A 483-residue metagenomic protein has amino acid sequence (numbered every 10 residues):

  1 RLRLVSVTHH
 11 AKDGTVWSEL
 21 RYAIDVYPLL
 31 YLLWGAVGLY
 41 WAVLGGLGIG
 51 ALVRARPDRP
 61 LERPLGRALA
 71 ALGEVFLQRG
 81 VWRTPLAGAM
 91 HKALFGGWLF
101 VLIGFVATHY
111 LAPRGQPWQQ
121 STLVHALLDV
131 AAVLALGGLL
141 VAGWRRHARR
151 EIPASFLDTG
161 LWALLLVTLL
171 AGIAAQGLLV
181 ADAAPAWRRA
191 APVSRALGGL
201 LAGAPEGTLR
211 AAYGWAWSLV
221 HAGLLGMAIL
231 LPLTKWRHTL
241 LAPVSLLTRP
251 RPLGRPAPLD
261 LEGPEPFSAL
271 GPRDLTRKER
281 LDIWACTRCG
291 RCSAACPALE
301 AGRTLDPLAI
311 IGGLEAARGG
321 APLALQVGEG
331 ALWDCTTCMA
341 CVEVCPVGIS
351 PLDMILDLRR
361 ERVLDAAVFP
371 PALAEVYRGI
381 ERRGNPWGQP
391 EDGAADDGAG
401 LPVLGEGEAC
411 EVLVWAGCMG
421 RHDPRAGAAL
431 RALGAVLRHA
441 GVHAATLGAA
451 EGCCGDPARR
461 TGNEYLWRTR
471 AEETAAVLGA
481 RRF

Functional and structural regions predicted by a protein language model:
L2-H9: Soluble extramembrane regions of membrane proteins in the secretory/endomembrane system
H10, H91, P297, A301-G302 (+1 more regions): Intrinsically disordered low-complexity regions specifically enriched for long asparagine
G14-A269: Membrane-embedded alpha-helical bundles of multi-pass integral membrane proteins
W17-V141, D274-I283, L305-I311, E315-F483: Iron-sulfur-cluster electron-transfer modules
R146-R149, Q176, A242-R249, L253 (+6 more regions): Short, well-ordered loop/turn and helix-capping segments at boundaries between secondary-structure elements and domains
Q176, A294, A445-L447: A local structural micro-motif
R189, A228-D334, R383: Ferredoxin-type iron-sulfur electron-transfer modules and their immediate structural context
